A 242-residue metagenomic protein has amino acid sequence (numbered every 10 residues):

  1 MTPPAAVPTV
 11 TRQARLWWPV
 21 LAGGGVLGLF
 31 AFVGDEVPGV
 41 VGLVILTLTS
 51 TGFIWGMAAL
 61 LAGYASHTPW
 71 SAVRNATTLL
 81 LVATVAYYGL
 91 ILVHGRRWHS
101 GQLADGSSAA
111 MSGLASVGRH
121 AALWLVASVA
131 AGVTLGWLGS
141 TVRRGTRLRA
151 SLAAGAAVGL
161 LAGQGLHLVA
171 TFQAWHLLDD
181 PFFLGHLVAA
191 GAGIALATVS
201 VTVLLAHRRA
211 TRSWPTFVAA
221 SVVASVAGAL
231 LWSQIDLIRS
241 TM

Functional and structural regions predicted by a protein language model:
M1-R97, G106, A110: N-terminal topogenic module of multi-pass integral membrane proteins
P3-L16, L61-R74, V133-L152, T198-V218: Cytoplasmic membrane-interface segments at the C-terminal ends of transmembrane helices
L27, A31, V82-Y87, A131 (+3 more regions): Alpha-helical transmembrane segments of multipass membrane proteins
V44-A59, S112-A130, P181-A195: Alpha-helical transmembrane segments of polytopic membrane proteins
R74-V85, A153-L160, S213-V226: Central hydrophobic cores of alpha-helical transmembrane segments in multi-pass integral membrane proteins
G89-H176: Membrane-proximal helix-loop-helix units in multi-pass membrane proteins
L161-G228: Hydrophobic secondary-structure block in the mid-to-C-terminal portion of proteins
A229-M242: Juxtamembrane boundary at the C-terminal end of a transmembrane helix
